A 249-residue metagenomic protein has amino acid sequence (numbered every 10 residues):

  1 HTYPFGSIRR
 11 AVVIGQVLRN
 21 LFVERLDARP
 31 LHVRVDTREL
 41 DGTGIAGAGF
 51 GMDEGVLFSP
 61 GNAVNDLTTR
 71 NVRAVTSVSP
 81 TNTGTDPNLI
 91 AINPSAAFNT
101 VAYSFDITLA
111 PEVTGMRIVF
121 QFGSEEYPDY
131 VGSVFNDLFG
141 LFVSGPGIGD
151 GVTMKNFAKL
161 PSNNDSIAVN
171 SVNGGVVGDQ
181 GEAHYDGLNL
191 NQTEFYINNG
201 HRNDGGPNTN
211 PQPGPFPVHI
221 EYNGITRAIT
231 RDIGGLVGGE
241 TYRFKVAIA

Functional and structural regions predicted by a protein language model:
H1-A249: Aromatic (Trp/Tyr/Phe) and Gly/Pro-enriched flexible surface segments
